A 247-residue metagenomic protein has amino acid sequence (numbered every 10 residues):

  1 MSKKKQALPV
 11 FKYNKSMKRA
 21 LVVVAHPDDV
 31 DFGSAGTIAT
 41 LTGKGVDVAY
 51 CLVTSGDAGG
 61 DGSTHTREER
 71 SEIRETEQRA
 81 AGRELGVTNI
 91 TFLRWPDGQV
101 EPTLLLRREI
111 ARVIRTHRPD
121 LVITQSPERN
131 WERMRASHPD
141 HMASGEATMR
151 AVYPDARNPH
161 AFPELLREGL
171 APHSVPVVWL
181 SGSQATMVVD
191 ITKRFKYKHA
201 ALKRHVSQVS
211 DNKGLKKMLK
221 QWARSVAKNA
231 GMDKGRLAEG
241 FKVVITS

Functional and structural regions predicted by a protein language model:
M1-R118, K242: Active-site rim/loop-helix segments in enzyme catalytic domains that contact anionic ligands
S2-L21, L104-S247: Metal-dependent de-N-acetylase/amidase catalytic core
